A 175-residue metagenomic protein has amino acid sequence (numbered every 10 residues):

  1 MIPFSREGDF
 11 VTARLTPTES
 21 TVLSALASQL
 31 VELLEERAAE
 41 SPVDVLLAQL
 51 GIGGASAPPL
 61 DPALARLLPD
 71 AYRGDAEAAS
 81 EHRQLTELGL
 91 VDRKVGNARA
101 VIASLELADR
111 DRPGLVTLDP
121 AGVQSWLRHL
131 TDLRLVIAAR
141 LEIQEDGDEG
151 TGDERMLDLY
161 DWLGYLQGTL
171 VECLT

Functional and structural regions predicted by a protein language model:
M1-L90, G96, A100, A108-R112 (+1 more regions): Charged, alpha-helix-forming regions
G114-L118: Surface-exposed ligand/attachment interfaces on beta-rich extracellular proteins
